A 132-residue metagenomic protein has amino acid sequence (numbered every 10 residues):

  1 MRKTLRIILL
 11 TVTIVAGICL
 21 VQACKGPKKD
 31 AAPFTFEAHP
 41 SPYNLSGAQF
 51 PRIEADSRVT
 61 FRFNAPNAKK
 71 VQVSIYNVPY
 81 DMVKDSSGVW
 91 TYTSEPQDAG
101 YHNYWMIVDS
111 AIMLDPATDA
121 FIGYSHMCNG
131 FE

Functional and structural regions predicted by a protein language model:
M1-D30: Bacterial Sec-dependent N-terminal signal peptides
C24-I53, P96-E132: The feature marks proteins involved in alpha-glucan
A55, A65-N67, S86, D98: Short loop/turn positions at the edges of beta-strands in beta-sheet-rich folds
S57-F61: Structural beta-strand segments of beta-rich domains
N64-K70, Y76-N77: Short proline/glycine-enriched turn/loop motifs at strand-loop junctions of beta-rich domains
Y76-Y80, A111: Change "in extracellular beta-sheet-rich domains … of secreted and cell-surface proteins" to "in beta-sheet-rich domains
Y80-S86: Short beta-strand segments within Ig-like beta-sandwich modules, predominantly Fibronectin type-III
W90-P96: Exposed aromatic-hydrophobic patches
